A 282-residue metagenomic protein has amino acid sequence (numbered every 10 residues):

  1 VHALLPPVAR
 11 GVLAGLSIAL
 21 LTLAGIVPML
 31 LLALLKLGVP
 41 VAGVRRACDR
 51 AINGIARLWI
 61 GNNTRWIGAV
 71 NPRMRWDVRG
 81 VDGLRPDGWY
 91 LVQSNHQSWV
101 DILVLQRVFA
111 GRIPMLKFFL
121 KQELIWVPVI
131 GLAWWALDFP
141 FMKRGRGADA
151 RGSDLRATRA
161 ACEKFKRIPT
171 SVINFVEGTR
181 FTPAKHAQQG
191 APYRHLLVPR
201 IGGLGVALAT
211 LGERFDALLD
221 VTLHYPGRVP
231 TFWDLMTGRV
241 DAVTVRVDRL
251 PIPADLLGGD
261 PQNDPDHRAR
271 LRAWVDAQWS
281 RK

Functional and structural regions predicted by a protein language model:
V1-Y90, V104: Membrane-anchoring hydrophobic helices of lipid-metabolizing enzymes
L13, S17, I60, T158-R159 (+1 more regions): Short, hydrophobic/amphipathic alpha-helical packing segments that form internal helix faces or helix-helix interfaces
A19, G258-K282: Accessory terminal regions of nucleic-acid processing enzymes
A42-L58, P86-R151: Catalytic core of membrane glycerolipid acyltransferases/transacylases, capturing the structured, soluble-facing
G83, A110, E163-R167, G212: Residue-level signal for alpha-helix termini/capping positions
Q122-L137, K166-D260: A cross-family acyltransferase "interaction/gating" segment
R151-E163: A Trp-anchored, charged/polar loop motif used as the substrate-binding/catalytic surface of acyl/ester-handling
